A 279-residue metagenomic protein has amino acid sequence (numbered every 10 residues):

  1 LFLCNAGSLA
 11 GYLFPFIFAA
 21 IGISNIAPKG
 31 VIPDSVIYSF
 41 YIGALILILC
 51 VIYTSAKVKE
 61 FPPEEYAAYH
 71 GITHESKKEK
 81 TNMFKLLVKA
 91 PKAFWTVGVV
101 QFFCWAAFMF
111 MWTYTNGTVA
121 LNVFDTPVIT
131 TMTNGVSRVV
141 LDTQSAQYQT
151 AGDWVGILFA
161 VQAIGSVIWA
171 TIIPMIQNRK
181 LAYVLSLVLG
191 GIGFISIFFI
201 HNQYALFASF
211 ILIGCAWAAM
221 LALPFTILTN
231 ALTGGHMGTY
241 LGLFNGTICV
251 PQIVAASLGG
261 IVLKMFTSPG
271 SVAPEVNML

Functional and structural regions predicted by a protein language model:
L1, A219-T233: Intracellular juxtamembrane helix-capping segments at the cytosolic ends of symmetry-related transmembrane helices
L1-L3, L232-F244: Loop-to-transmembrane helix entry/capping segments in MFS-fold secondary transporters and related SLC/MFSD carriers
F2-I23, N245-A256: Glycine-rich segments within core transmembrane alpha-helices of 12-TM secondary carriers
A20-L45, I261-L279: A membrane-interface helix-boundary motif in multi-pass transporters
D34-S35, D125-A163, M278: Loop-to-transmembrane helix entry
A44-E64: C-terminal membrane-cytosol helix-exit motif in multi-pass small-molecule transporters
F61-V99: Juxtamembrane intracellular "pre-TM" segments in multi-pass secondary transporters
L189-H201: C-terminal ends and interior cores of transmembrane alpha-helices in multi-pass membrane transporters/permeases
